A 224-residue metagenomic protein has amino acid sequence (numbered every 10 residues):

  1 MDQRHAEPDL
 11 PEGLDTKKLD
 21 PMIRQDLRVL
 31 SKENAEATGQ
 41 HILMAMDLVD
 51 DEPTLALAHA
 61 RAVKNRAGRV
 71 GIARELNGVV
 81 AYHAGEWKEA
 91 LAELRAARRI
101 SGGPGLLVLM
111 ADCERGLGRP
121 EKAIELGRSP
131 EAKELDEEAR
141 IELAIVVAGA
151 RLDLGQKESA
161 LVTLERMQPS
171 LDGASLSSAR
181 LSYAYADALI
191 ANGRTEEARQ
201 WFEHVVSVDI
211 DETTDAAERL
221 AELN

Functional and structural regions predicted by a protein language model:
V29-N65, L76, Y82: Alpha-helical segment of the N-proximal tetratricopeptide repeat
M44, L76-N77, M110, V147 (+3 more regions): Structural register within alpha-helical repeat arrays
D47-L48, V80, A111-C113, A150 (+1 more regions): Residue-level signature for tetratricopeptide repeat
V49-D51, A84, L117, L154 (+1 more regions): Structural motif corresponding to the intra-repeat A-B loop/turn of tetratricopeptide repeats
P53-T54, W87, P120, K157 (+2 more regions): TPR-repeat structural position
N65, R98-R99, R128-A132, E165-S170 (+1 more regions): Amphipathic alpha-helical segments of tetratricopeptide repeats
P104-L107, L135-L143, L171-A179, S207-L220: Boundary/linker segments of alpha-helical solenoid repeat arrays
